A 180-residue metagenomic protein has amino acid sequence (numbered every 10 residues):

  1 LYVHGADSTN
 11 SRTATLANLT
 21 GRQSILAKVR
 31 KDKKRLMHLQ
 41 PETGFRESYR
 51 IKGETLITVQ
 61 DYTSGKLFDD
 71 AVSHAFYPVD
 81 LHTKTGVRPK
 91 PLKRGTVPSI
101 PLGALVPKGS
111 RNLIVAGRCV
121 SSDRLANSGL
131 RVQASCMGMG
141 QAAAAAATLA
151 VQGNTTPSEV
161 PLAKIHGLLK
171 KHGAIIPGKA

Functional and structural regions predicted by a protein language model:
L1-A180: Flavin (FAD/FMN)-binding glycine-rich loop and adjacent Rossmann-like elements that form
